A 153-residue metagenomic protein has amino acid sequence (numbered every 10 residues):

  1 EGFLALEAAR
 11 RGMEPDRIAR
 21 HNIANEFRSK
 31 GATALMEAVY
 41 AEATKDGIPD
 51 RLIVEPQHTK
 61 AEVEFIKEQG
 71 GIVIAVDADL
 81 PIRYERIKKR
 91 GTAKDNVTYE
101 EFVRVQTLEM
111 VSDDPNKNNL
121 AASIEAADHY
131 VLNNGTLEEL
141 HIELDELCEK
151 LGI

Functional and structural regions predicted by a protein language model:
G2-I53, Q57-F65, E100-V103: ATP-dependent small-molecule kinase phosphotransfer cores that center on conserved nucleotide phosphate-binding segments
F3, A61, D79-Y84, T136-L137: Conserved nucleotide-binding/hydrolysis micro-motifs of P-loop NTPases
A8, K67, I87, Q106 (+1 more regions): Short, flexible helix/strand-to-coil boundary loops that buttress conserved ligand/catalytic motifs in alpha/beta
A34, T92-E143, L147-K150: Small-molecule kinase domains that catalyze NTP-dependent phosphoryl transfer to phosphate-bearing small molecules
P49, G70, A127-D128: Short, well-ordered alpha-helix to beta-strand connector turns
E55-P56, K67-V97, R104: Conserved phosphate-donor/acceptor-positioning beta-strand/loop module used by diverse small-molecule
V63-E68, I124-E125: Short loop/helix-cap segments at secondary-structure boundaries that form the rim of catalytic
